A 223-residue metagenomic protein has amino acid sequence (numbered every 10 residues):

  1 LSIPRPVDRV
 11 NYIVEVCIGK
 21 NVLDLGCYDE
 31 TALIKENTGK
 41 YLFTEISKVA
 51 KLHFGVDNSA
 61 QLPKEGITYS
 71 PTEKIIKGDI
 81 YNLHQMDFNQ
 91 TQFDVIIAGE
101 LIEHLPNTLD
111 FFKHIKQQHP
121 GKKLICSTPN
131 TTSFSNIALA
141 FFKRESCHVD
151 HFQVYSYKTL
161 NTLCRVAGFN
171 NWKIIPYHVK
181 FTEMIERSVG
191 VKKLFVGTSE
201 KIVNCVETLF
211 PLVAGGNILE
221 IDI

Functional and structural regions predicted by a protein language model:
L1-V10, A32-E36: Conserved SAM-binding loop and adjacent beta-strand
L1-V7, N58, G66, P106-D222: S-adenosyl-L-methionine-dependent methyltransferase catalytic module, highlighting the catalytic core
V14-A138, Y155-N161, G215-I223: Conserved SAM-binding loop
